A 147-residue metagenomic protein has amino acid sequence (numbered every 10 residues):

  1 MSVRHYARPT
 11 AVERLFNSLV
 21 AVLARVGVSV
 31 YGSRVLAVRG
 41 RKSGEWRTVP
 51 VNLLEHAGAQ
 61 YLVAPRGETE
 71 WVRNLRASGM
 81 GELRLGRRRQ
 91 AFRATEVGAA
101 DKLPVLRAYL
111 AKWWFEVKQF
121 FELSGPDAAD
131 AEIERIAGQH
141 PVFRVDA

Functional and structural regions predicted by a protein language model:
M1-E13, V35-G40, R89-A100: N-terminal short leaders/motifs
M1-S33, A111, F115-A128, R135-A137: Alpha-helical membrane-targeting segments
L15-N17, W46-R47, G81: Short, flexible segments with low predicted structural confidence
V22-G27, V38-R41, Y61, E68-E70 (+1 more regions): Intrinsically disordered, low-complexity segments enriched in polar/charged residues with Gly/Pro, especially when
V28, L54-E55, L85-G86: Short, flexible turn/loop "capping" segments at secondary-structure junctions
Y31-R66: Short beta-strand segments
A59, R66-D146: Short, structured beta-strand-loop surface elements
